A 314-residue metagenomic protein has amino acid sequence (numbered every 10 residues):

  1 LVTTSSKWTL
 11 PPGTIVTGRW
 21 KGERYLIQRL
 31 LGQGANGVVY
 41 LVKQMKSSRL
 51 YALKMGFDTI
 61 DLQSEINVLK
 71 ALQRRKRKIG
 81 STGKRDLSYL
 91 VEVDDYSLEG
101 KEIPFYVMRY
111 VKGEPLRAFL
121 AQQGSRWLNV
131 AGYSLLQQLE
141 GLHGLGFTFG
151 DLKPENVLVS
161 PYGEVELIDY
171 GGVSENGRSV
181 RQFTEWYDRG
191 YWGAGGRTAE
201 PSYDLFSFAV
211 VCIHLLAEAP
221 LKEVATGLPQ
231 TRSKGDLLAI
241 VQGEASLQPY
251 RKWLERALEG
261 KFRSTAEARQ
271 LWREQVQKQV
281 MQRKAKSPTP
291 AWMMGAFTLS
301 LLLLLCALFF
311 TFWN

Functional and structural regions predicted by a protein language model:
L1-W20: Juxta-kinase regulatory segment immediately upstream of eukaryotic protein kinase catalytic domains
R24, Q28, A35-N67: ATP-binding glycine-rich loop module of kinase domains
G80-P104: Short beta-strand micro-motifs within the conserved protein kinase catalytic domain, predominantly in the N-lobe
G100-P115: Conserved short submotifs of the Hanks-type protein kinase catalytic core that shape the nucleotide-binding pocket
A131-G132: Activation segment signature within eukaryotic-like protein kinase domains
L139-S160: Catalytic-loop of the protein kinase fold
G171-I240, P249-R251: C-lobe/activation-segment region of protein kinase-like
K278-N314: C-terminal single-pass membrane-anchor helix
